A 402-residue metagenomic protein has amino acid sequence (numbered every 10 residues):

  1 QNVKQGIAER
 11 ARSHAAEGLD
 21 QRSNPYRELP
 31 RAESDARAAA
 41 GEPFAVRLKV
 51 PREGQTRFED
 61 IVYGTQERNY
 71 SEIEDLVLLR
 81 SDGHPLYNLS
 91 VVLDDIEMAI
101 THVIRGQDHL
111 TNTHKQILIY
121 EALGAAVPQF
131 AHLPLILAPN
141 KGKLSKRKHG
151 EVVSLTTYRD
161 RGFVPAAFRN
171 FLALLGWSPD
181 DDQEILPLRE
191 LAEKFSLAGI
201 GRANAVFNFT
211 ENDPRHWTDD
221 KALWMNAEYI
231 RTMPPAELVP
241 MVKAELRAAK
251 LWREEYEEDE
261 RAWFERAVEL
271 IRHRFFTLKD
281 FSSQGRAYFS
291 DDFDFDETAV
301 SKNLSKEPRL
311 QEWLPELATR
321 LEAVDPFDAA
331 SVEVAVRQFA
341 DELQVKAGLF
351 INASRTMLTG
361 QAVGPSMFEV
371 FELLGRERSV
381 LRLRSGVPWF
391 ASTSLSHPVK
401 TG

Functional and structural regions predicted by a protein language model:
N2-H132, L137-K146, S154, P179: Active-site cores that bind ATP or allylic diphosphates and position pyrophosphate for catalysis
L48, A222, S354: Conserved S/T- and glycine-rich ATP-binding loop of Class I adenylate-forming
M98-V103, V153, L317, A335-R337 (+1 more regions): Glycine- and acidic
H102-G106, T157, N303, R320: Short histidine-centered catalytic/ligand-binding loop motif
L118, A122, N170-L174, S354: Residue-level signal for well-ordered alpha-helical scaffold segments within enzymatic catalytic domains
A126-F295, T359-H397: Catalytic adenosine-cofactor/nucleotide-binding cores of aminoacyl-tRNA synthetases and other
V239, S305-L358: C-terminal accessory/binding modules appended to enzymatic or scaffolding proteins
